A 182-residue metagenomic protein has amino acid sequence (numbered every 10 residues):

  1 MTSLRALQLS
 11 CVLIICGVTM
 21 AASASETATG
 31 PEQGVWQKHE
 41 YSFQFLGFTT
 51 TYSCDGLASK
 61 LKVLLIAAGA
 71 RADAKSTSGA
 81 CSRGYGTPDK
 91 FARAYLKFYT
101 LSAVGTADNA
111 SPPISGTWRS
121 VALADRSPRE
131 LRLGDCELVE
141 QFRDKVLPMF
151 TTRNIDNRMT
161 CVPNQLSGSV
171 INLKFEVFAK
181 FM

Functional and structural regions predicted by a protein language model:
M1-C11: Bacterial N-terminal signal peptides that target proteins for export
S10-T19: Bacterial N-terminal signal peptides
A21-A28: Boundary at the C-terminal end of the N-terminal hydrophobic targeting segment
Q33-T49, G116-E130: Acidic/histidine-rich, surface-exposed loop or edge segments in extracytoplasmic proteins
C54-A58, K62-L65, V139-R143: Extracytoplasmic/secreted envelope proteins and their assembly/folding machinery, especially bacterial periplasmic
K62-A70, L147, T151: Sec-exported extracytoplasmic/periplasmic mature domains
D73-G105, E176: Short, intrinsically disordered low-complexity segments
Q141-M182: Glycine-rich, aromatic-bearing surface loops/beta-hairpins
